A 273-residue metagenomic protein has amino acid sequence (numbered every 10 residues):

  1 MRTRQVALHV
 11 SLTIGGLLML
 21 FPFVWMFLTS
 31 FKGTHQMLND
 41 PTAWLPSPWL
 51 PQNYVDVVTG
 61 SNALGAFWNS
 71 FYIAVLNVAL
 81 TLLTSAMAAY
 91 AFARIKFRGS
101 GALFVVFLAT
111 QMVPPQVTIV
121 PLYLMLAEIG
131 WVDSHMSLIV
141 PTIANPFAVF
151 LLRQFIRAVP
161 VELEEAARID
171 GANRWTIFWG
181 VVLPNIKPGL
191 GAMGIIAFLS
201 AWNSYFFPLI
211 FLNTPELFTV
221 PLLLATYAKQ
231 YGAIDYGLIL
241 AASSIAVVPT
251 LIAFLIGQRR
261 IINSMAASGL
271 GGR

Functional and structural regions predicted by a protein language model:
R4-R273: A structural signal for multi-pass alpha-helical bundles of membrane permease subunits that mediate small-molecule
